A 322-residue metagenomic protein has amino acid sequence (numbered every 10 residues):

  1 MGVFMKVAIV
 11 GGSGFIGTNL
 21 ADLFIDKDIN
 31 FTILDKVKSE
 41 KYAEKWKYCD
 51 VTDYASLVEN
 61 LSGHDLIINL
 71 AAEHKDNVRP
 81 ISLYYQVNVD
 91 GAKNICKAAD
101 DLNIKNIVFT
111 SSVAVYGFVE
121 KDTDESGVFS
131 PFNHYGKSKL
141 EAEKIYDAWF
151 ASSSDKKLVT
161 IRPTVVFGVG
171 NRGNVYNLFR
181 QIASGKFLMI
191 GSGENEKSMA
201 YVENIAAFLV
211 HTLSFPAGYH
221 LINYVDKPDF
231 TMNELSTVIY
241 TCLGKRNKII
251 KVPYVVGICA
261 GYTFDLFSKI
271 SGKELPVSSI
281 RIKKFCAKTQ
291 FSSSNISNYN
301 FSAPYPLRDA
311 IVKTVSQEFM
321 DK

Functional and structural regions predicted by a protein language model:
A8-D26: N-terminal Rossmann NAD(P)H-binding glycine-rich loop of SDR-like oxidoreductase domains
E40, V51-D90, A98, Y116: NAD(P)H-binding glycine-rich loop region in Rossmannoid oxidoreductase-like domains and their noncatalytic homologs
N94-H134, S154: Conserved Rossmann-fold NAD(P)-dependent oxidoreductase catalytic core, especially the SDR/UDP-sugar
F132-V159: Active-site Tyr-X1-5-Lys
G168, I190-N195, I222-F230, Y240-L243 (+3 more regions): Glycine-rich Rossmann NAD(P)(H)-binding loop
N171-N177, G191-L213, H220: Substrate-positioning beta->alpha
V202, T237, A260-F301: Conserved C-terminal active-site "lid" loop/helix of NAD(P)H-dependent oxidoreductases that clamps the redox cofactor
T212-P276, L307-K322: Mid/C-terminal beta-alpha module of Rossmann-like enzyme folds, strongest in SDR-family dehydrogenases/epimerases
